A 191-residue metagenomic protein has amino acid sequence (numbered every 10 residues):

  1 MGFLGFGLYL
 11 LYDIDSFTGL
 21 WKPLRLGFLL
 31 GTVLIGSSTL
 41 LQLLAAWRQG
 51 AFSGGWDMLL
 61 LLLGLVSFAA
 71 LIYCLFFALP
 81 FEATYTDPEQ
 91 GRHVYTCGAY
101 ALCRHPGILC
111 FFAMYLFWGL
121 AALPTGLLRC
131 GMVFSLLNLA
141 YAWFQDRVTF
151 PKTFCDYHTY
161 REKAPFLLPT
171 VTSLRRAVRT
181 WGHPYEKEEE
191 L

Functional and structural regions predicted by a protein language model:
M1-T96, C110, M114-L191: Membrane-anchoring alpha-helices and their flanking helix-loop junctions
G98-A101, H105-I108: Glycine-rich acyl-CoA binding loop
